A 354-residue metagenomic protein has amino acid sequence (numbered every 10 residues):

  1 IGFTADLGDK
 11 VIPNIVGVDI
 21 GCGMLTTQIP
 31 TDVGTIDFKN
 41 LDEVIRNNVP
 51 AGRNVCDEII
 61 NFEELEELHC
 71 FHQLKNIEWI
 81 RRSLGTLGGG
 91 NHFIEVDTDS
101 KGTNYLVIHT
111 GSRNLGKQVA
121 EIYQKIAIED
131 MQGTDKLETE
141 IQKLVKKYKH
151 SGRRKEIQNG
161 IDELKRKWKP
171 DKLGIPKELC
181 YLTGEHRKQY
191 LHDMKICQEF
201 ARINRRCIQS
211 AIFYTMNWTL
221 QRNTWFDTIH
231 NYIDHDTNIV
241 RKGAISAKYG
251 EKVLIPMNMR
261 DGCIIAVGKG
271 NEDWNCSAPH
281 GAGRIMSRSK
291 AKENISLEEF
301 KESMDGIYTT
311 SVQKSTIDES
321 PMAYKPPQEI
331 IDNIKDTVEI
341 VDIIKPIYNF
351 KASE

Functional and structural regions predicted by a protein language model:
I1-P13, I20-M24, I36-R53, C70-R82 (+1 more regions): Domain-length cofactor-binding catalytic modules of enzymes
T26-I29: N-terminal glycine-rich flavin-associated loop
T31, H69: Long, basic N-terminal domains or extensions that often function in RNA/ssDNA interaction or organelle/cellular
I60-N61: Acidic, glycine-rich loop-and-strand cores that form catalytic or ligand-binding grooves in diverse globular domains
